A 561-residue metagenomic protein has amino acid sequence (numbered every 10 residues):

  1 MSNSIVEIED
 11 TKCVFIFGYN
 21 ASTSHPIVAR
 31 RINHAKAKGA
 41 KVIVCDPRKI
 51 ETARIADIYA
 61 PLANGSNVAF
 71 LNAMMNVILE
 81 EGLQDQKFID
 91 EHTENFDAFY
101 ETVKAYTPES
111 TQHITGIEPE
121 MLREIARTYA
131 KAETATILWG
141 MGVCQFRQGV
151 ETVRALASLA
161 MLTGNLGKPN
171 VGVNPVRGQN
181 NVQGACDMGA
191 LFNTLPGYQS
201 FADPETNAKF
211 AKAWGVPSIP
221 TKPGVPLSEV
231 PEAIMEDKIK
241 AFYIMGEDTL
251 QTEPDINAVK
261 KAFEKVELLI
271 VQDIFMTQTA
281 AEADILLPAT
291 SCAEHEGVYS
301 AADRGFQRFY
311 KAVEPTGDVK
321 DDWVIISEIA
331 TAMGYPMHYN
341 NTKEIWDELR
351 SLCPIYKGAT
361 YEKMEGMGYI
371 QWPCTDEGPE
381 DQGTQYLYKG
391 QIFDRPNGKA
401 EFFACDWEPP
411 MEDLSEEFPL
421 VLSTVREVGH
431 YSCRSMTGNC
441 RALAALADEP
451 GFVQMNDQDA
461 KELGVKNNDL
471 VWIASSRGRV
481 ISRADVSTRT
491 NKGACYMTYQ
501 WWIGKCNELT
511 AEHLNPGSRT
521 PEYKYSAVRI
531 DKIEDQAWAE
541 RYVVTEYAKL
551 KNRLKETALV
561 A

Functional and structural regions predicted by a protein language model:
M1-V14, P220-E232: Glycine-rich oxoanion-binding loops at beta->alpha junctions
A35-K41, E264-L268: A short helix->loop->beta-strand "cap" motif at the edges of active sites that frequently abuts
G39, I43, R48-A132: Long, well-ordered, tryptophan-enriched scaffold segments
R48-E51, I274-Y310, W501: Flexible glycine/proline-rich, aromatic-decorated loop/lid segments
L83-P119, P196-S218, A312-Q382, Y386 (+4 more regions): N-terminal leader/propeptide and maturation segments of large enzyme subunits in energy/redox metabolism and hydrolases
Y129-E232, D303, T375-E380, Q391-N397 (+1 more regions): A glycine-rich, hydrophobic/aromatic-adjacent loop/helix-cap motif
V176, Q183-F192, K209, W346-A442: Long, low-complexity segments enriched in small/aliphatic residues
T316-D318, D322-I370, G438-Q454, Q458-A561: Long, contiguous, secondary-structure-rich segments that constitute the structural scaffold of globular domains
